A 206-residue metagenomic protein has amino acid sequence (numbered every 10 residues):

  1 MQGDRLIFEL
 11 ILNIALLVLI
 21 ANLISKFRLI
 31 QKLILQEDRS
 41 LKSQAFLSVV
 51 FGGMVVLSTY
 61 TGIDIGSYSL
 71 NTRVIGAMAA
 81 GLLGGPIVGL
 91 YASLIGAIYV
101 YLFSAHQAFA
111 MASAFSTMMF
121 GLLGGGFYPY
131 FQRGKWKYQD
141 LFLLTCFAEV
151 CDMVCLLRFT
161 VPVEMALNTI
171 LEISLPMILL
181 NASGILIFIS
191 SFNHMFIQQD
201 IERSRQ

Functional and structural regions predicted by a protein language model:
M1-K26, S48, G62-T72, S104-Q206: Membrane-embedded alpha-helical hairpins and interfacial helices in multi-pass inner-membrane proteins
L23-D38: Membrane-interface helix-loop junction between the first two transmembrane segments
E37-G52: Loop-to-helix transition at the N-terminal end of transmembrane alpha-helices
G53, L70-M78, L94: Hydrophobic alpha-helical segments embedded in the membrane of multi-pass proteins
V55, G96-A97, T117, E149: Residue-level recognition of pore/gate-forming positions within transmembrane alpha-helices of multi-pass
R73-G89, L123: Generic transmembrane alpha-helix motif of multi-pass integral membrane proteins
G84-G85, Y99-S104: Interfacial segments of multi-pass membrane proteins
P86-Y91, G134-Y138: Membrane-helix interface segments
